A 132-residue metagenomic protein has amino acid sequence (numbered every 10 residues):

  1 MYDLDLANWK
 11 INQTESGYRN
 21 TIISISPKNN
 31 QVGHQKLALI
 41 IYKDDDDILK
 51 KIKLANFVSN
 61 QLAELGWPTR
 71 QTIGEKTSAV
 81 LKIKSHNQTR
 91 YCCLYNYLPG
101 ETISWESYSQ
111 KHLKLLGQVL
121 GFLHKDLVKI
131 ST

Functional and structural regions predicted by a protein language model:
M1-Y2, S131-T132: An alpha-helical support segment within catalytic cores of ATP-dependent transferases
Y2-N8, L65-P68: Short secondary-structure junctions
L4-N29: ATP-binding glycine-rich phosphate-binding loop
G33-S131: ATP-binding pocket architecture of kinase catalytic cores
